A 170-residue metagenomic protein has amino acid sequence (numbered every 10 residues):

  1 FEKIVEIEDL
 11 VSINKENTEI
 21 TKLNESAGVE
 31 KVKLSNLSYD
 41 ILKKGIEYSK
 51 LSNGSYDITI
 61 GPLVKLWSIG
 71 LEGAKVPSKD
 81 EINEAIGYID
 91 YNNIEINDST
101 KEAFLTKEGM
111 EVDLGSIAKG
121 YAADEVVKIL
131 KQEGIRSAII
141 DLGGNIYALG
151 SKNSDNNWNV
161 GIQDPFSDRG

Functional and structural regions predicted by a protein language model:
F1-G170: Mature catalytic core of soluble alpha/beta enzymes
